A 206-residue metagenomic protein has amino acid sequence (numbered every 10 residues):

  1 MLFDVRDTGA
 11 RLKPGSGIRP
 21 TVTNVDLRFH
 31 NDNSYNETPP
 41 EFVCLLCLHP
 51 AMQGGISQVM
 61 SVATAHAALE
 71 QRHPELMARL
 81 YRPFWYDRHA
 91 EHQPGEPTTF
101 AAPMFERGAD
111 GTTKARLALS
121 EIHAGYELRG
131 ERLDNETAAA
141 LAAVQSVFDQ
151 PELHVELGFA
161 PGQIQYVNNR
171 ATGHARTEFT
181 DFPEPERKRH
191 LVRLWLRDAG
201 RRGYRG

Functional and structural regions predicted by a protein language model:
L2-Y166, R170-G206: Active-site environment of non-heme Fe oxygenases that use a 2-His-1-carboxylate facial triad
